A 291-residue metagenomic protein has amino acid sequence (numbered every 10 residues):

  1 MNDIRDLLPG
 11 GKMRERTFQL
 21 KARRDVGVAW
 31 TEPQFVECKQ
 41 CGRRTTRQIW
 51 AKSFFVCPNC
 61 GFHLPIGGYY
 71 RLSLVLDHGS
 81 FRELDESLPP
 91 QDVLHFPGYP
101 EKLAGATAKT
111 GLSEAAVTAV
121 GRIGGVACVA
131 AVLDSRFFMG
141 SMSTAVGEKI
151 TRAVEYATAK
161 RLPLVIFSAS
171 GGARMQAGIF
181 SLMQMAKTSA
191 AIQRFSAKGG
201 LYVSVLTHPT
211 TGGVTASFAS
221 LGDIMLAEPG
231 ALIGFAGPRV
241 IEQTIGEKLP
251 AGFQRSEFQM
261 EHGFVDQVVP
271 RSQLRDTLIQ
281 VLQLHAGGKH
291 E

Functional and structural regions predicted by a protein language model:
M1-L112, V120-I123, V281-E291: Intrinsically disordered, low-complexity segments enriched in small/flexible residues
V26, T45, K109, A145 (+3 more regions): Residues that cap or flank secondary-structure elements
P33, K52-F55, G67, A145 (+4 more regions): Charged, alpha-helix-enriched surfaces in structured cytosolic catalytic cores of large nucleotide-utilizing machines
E37, V56, T118-V120, V129-A131 (+5 more regions): Structured core elements
V117-S196, V203: Cleft-lining beta-strand/loop regions that shape enzyme active-site pockets
S168-H290: Conserved catalytic cores of soluble enzyme domains, especially glycine-rich substrate-binding beta-alpha loops
